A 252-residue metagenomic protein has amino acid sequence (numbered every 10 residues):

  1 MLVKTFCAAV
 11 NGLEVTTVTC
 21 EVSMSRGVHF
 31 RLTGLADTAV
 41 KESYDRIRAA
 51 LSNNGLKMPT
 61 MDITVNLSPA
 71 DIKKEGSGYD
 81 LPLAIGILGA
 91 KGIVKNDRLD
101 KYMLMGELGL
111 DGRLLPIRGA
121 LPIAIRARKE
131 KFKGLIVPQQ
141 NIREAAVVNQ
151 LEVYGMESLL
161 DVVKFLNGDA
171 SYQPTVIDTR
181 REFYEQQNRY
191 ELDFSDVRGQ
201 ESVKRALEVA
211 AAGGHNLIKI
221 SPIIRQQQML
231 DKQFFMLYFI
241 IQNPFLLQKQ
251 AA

Functional and structural regions predicted by a protein language model:
M1-I218, F235, A252: Peripheral, non-AAA+ core regions of ATP-driven protein-machinery
K219-A252: Walker A/P-loop
